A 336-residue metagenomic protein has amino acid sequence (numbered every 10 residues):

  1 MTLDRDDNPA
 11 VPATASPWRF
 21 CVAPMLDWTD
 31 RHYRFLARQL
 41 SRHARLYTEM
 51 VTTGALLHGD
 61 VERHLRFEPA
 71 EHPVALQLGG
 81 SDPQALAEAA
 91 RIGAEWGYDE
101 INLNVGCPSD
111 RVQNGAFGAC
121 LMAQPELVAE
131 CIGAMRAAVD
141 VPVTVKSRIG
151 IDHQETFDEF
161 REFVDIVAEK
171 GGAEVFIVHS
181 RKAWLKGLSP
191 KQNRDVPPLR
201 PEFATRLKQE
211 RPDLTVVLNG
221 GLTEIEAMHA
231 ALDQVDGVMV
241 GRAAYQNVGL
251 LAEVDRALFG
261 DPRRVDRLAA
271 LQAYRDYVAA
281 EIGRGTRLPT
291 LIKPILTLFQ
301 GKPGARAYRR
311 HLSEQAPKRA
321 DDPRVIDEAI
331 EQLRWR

Functional and structural regions predicted by a protein language model:
M1-R336: Flavin-dependent oxidoreductase catalytic cores
